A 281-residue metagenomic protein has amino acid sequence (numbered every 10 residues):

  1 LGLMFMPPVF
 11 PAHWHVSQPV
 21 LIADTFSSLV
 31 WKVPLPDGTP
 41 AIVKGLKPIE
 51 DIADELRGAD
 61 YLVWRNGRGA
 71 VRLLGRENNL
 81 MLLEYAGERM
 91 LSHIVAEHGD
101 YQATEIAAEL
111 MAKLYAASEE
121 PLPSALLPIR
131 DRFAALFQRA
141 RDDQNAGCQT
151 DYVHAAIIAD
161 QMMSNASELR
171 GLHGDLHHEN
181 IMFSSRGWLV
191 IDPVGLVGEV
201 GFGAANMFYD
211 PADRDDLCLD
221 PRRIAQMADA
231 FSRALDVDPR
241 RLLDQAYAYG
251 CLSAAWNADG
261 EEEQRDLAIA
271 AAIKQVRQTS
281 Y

Functional and structural regions predicted by a protein language model:
L1-A70, S184, A272-Y281: Conserved NTP-binding catalytic cores of kinases and kinase-like/nucleotidyltransferase enzymes across multiple kinase
G2-F10, A116-G174, S184, R233: An alpha-helical support segment within catalytic cores of ATP-dependent transferases
S28-L35, I42, L73, I157-F202: Active-site acidic catalytic loop and adjacent metal/ATP-binding pocket of ATP-dependent phosphoryl transfer enzymes
T39-E84, R89-L114: A conserved alpha-helical element in kinase catalytic cores
P48, L80-D100, A116-E120, A134-N145 (+1 more regions): A glycine-centered beta->alpha junction motif in the catalytic cores of kinase/phosphotransferase enzymes
A146, S253-Y281: ATP/Mg2+ or Mg2+-diphosphate-binding catalytic cores that bind nucleotide phosphates or diphosphates via glycine-rich
F183-D229, R233-D236, D266-I269, Y281: Active-site Asp-x-Gly
